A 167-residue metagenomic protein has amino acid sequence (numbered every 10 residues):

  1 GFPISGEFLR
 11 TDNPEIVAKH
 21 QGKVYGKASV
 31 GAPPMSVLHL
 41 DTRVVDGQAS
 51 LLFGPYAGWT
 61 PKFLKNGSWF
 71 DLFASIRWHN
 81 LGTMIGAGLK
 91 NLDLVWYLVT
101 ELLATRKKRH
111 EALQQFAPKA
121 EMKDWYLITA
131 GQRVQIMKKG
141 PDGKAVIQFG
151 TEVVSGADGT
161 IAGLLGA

Functional and structural regions predicted by a protein language model:
G1-W69: Flavin-dependent oxidoreductases
P3-E7, D12-P14, G86-I161: Flavin (FAD/FMN) cofactor-binding core of flavoprotein oxidoreductases
K27-G31, F70-S75, K144-I147: Short, low-complexity, polar/charged sequence segments that are solvent-exposed and flexible
G31, D46, A74-S75, Q135-K139: Charge-rich, low-complexity amphipathic helices in intrinsically disordered tails/linkers adjacent to domains
A32-V37, I76-N80, V153: Glycine-rich loops and low-complexity Gly/Arg-rich segments that provide flexible linkers or classic glycine-based
W59-K107: Alpha-helical membrane-targeting segments
F73-W78, A112-Q114, K119, A167: Internal hydrophobic alpha-helix adjacent to the cofactor/substrate pocket in enzyme cavities
I161-A167: Glycine-rich phosphate/pyrophosphate-binding beta-alpha loops
